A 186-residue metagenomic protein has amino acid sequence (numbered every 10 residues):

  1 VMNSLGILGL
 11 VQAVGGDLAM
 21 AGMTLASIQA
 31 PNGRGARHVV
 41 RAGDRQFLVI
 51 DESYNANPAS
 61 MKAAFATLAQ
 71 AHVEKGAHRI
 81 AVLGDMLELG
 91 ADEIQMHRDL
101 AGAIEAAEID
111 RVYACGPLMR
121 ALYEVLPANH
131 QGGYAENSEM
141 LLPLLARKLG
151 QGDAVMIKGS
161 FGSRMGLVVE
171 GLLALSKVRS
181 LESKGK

Functional and structural regions predicted by a protein language model:
V1: Active-site cofactor/substrate anionic-group-binding motifs, chiefly glycine- and Lys/Arg-rich phosphate-binding loops
L5-K186: ATP-dependent carboxylate-amine ligase
